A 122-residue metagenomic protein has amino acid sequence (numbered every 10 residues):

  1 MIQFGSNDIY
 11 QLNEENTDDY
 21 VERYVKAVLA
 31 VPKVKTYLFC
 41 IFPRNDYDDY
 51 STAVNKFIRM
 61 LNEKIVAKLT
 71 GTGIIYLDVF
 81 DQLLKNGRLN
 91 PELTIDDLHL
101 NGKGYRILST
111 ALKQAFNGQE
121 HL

Functional and structural regions predicted by a protein language model:
M1-L122: Alpha-helical cap/lid subdomain in secreted, periplasmic, or secretory-pathway luminal O-acyl-processing enzymes
